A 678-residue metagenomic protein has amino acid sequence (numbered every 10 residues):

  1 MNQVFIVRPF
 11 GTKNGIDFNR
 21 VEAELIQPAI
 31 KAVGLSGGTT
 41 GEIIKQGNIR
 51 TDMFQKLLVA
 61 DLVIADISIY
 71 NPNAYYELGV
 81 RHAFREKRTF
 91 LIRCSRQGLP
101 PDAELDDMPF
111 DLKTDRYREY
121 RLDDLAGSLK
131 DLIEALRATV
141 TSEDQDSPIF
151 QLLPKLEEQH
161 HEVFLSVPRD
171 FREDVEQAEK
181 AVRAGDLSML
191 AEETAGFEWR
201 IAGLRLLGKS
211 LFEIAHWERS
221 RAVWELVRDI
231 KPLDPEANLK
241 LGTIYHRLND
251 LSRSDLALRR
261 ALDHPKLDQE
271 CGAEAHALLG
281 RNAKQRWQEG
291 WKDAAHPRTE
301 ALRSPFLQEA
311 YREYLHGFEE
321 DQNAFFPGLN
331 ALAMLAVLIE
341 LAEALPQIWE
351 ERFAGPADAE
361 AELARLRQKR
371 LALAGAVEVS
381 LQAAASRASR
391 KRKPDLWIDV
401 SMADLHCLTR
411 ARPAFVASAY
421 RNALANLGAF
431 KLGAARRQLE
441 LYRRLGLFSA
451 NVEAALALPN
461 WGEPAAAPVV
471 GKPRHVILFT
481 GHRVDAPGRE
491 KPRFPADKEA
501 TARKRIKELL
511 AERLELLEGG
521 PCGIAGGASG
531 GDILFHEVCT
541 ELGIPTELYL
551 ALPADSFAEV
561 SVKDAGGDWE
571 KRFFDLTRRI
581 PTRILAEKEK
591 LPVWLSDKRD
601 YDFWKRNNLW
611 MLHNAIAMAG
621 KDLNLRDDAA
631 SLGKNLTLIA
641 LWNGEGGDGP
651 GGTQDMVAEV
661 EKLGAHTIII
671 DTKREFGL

Functional and structural regions predicted by a protein language model:
E22-I43, R50-D61, A65-D66, I230 (+4 more regions): Acidic/glycine-enriched connector segments
T114-A184, R583-E589, V593-Y601, N607 (+4 more regions): C-terminal interaction surface of TIR/SEFIR-family domains
S166-R172, F197-L204, P232-N238, C271-A273 (+2 more regions): Generic helix N-cap/helix-start motif at coil->alpha-helix transitions
R183-L187, W217, L251, E289 (+2 more regions): TPR-repeat structural position
A191, E225, R259, Q308 (+2 more regions): Alpha-solenoid helical repeat scaffolds
L206, K240, L278, Q285 (+3 more regions): "A position-specific structural signal for the A-helix of alpha-solenoid helical repeats
Y311, F318, L332, R352-A354 (+1 more regions): TPR/TPR-like (Sel1-like) alpha-helical repeat modules
E378, A383-L396, V400-G471: Long, compositionally biased charged/polar accessory segments in the mid-to-C-terminal portions of proteins
